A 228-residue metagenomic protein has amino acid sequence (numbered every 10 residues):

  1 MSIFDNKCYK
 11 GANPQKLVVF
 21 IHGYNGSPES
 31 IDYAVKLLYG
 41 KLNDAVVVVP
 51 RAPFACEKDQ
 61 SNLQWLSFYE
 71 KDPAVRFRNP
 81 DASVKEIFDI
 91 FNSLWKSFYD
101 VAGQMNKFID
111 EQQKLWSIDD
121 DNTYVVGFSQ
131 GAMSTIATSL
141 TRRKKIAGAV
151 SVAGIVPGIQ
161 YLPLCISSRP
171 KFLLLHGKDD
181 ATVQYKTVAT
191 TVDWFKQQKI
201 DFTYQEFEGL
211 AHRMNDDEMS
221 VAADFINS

Functional and structural regions predicted by a protein language model:
S2-I118: Serine-hydrolase catalytic machinery in alpha/beta-hydrolase-like enzymes
Q15, D120, S167-F172, Q198-D201: Short, proline-enriched alpha-helix->beta-strand connector loops that line the catalytic pocket of alpha/beta-hydrolase
H22-Y24, V126-F128, G177: Conserved alpha/beta-hydrolase "nucleophile elbow" surrounding the catalytic nucleophile
I31-V35, Q184-W194: Short alpha-helix in the alpha/beta-hydrolase fold that links the catalytic acid
R51, V126, V150-A153, L175 (+1 more regions): Alpha/beta-hydrolase-fold catalytic nucleophile elbow
Q113, D121-S168: Primarily recognizes the serine-hydrolase "nucleophile elbow" in alpha/beta-hydrolase and SGNH/GDSL folds
L173-H176, D180: Short beta-strand/loop motif that positions the catalytic acidic residue of the alpha/beta-hydrolase fold
A189-S228: C-terminal catalytic histidine-bearing segment of alpha/beta-hydrolase fold enzymes
